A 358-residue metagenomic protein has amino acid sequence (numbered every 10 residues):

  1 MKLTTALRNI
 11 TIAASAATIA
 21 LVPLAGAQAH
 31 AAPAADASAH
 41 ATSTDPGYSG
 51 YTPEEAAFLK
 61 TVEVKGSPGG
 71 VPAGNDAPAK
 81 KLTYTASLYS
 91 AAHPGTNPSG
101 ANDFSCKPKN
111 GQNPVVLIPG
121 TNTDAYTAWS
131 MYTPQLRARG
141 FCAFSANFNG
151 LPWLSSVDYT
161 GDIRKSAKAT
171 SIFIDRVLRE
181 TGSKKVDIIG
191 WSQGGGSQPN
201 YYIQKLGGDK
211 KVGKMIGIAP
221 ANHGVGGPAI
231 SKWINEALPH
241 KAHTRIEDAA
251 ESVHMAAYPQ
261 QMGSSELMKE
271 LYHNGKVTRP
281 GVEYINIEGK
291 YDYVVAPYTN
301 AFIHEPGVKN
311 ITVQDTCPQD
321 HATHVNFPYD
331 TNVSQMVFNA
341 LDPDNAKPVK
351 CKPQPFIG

Functional and structural regions predicted by a protein language model:
K2-P134: Flexible, membrane-associating and regulatory peripheral segments of lipid-active enzymes
S43-P46, G50-P53, A57, A237-L238 (+1 more regions): C-terminal catalytic-base region of ester-bond hydrolases, centering on the histidine of the charge-relay
K107-G111, R137-A138, E180-T181, I189 (+3 more regions): Extracellular/periplasmic catalytic domains that process cell-envelope and extracellular macromolecules
P119, R164-L271: Serine-dependent carboxylesterase/thioesterase catalytic core of lipase-like alpha/beta-hydrolase/SGNH enzymes
G120-D124, N149-W153, W191-G196, P220-V225 (+2 more regions): Solvent-exposed loop/turn segments at secondary-structure junctions within structured extracellular/periplasmic domains
G120-D124, S155-I163, A256-Y258, H321-F327: Second-shell loop/turn segments in exported
P134-L154: Conserved alpha/beta-hydrolase
